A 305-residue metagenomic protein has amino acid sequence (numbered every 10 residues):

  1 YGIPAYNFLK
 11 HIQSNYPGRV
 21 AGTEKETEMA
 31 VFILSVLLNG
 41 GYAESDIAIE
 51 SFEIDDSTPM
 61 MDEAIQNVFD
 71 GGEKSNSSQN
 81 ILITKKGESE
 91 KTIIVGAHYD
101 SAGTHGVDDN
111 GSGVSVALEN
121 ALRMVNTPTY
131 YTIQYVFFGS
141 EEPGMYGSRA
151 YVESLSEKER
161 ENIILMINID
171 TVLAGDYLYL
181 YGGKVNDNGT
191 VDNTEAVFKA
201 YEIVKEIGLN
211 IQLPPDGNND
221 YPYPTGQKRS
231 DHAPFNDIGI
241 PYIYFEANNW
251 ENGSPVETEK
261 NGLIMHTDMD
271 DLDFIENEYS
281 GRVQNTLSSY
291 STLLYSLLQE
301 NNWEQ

Functional and structural regions predicted by a protein language model:
Y1, Q13-T27, L34, N67-G72 (+6 more regions): Second-shell loop/turn segments in exported
G2-P17, V36, G40, G71-V136: Catalytic-core environment of secreted peptidases
P4-H11, E24-Y42, I47, S112-E119 (+8 more regions): Extracytoplasmic/secreted proteins, especially bacterial periplasmic and envelope-associated proteins
K10-T84: A non-catalytic alpha/beta surface segment that caps or lines the substrate-entry region of metallo-dependent hydrolase
G18, E53-S57, G87-S89, Y99-T104 (+5 more regions): Solvent-exposed loop/turn segments at secondary-structure junctions within structured extracellular/periplasmic domains
D46-A48, N80-T84, T92-G96, Q134-F137 (+8 more regions): Structural recognition of the beta-strand scaffold that forms the well-ordered cores of secreted hydrolase catalytic
S77, S101-E195: Acidic/histidine-rich catalytic neighborhood of metal-dependent amide-processing enzymes
Y177-Q305: Active-site-adjacent substrate-binding region of metalloamidase/peptidase-like peptide-processing proteins
